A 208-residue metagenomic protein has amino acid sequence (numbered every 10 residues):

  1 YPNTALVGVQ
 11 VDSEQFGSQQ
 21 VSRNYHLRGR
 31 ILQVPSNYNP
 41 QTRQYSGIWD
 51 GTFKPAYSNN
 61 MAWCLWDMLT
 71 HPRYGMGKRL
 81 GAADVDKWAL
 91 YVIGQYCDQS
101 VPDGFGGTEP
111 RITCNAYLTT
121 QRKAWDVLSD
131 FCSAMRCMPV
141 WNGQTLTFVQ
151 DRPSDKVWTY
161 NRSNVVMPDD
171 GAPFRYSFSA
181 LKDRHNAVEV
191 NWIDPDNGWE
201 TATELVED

Functional and structural regions predicted by a protein language model:
Y1-M135, N142, G198-E200: Polar, S/T/G-rich
N3-L6, V11-Q15, N115, V149-D208: Surface-exposed, non-catalytic interaction/assembly patches
Q144-T147: Hydrophobic residues embedded in beta-strands of well-ordered beta-sheets
